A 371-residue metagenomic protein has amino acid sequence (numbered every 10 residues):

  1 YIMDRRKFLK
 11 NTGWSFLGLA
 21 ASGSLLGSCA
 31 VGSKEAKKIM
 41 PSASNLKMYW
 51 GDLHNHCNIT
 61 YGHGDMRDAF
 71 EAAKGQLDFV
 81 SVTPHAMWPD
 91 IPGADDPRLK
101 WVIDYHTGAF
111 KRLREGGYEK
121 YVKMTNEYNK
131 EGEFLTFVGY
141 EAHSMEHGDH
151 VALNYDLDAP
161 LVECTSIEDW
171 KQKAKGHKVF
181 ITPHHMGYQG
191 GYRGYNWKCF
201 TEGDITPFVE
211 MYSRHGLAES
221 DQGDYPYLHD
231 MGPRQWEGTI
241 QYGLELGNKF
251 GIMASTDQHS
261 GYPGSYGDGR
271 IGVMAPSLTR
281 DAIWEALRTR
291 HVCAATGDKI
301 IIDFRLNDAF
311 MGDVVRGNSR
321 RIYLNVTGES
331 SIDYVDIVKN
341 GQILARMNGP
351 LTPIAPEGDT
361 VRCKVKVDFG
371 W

Functional and structural regions predicted by a protein language model:
Y1-I2: Short, Lys/Arg-enriched N-terminal segments with co-localized hydrophobic residues within the first ~10-30 amino acids
R5-R6: Short, cationic motifs built from Arg/Lys/His that form the positively charged side of catalytic pockets
L9-S28: N-terminal export signals
L26-K38: Bacterial Sec-dependent signal peptides at the C-terminal "C-region" and cleavage site
E35-W371: Extended, charged catalytic domains and RNA/DNA-binding interfaces, predominantly in divalent-metal-using enzymes
